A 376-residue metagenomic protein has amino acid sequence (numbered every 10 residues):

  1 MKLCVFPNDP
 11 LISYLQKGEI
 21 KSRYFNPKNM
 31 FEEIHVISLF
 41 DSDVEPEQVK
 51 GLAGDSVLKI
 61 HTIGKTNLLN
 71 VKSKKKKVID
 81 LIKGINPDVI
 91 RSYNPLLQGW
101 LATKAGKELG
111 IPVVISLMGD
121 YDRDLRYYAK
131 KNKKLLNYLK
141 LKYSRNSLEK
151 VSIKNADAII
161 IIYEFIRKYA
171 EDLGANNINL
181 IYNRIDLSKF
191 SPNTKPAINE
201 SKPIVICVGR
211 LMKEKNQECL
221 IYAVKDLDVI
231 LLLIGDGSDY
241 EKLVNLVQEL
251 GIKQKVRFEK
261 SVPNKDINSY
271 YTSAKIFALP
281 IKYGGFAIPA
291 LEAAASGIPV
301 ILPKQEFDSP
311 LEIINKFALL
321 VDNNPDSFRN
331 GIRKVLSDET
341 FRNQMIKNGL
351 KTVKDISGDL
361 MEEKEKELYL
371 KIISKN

Functional and structural regions predicted by a protein language model:
M1-E45: N-terminal subdomain of nucleotide-sugar transferases
G18, S22-F25, P203-D226, S238-E241: A conserved mid-protein helix/loop that constitutes part of the nucleotide-sugar donor-binding site
R23-N29, K104, E108, D120-Y121 (+1 more regions): Membrane-proximal helix-turn-helix segments that form the acceptor-binding/catalytic region of lipid-linked
I153, S261-V262, S269-A274: Short alpha-helical donor nucleotide-sugar binding micro-motif in glycosyltransferases
F165, R184: Carbohydrate-associated surface elements
K282: Aromatic "clamp/platform" in nucleotide-sugar-dependent glycosyltransferases that forms part of the donor/acceptor
P299-P303: Short hydrophobic beta-strand element within catalytic cores of glycosyltransferases and related nucleotide-activated
Q305, I314-D326, K334-T340: Conserved acidic donor-binding segment of nucleotide-sugar-dependent glycosyltransferases
